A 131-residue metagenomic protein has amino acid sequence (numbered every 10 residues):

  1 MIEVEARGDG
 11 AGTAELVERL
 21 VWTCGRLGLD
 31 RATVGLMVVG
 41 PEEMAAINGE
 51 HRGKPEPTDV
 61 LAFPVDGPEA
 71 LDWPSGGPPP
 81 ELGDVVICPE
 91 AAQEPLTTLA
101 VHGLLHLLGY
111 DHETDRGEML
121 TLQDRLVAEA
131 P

Functional and structural regions predicted by a protein language model:
M1-T97, L104-P131: An acidic/histidine-cluster motif and surrounding catalytic segment that typifies divalent-metal-assisted enzyme active
